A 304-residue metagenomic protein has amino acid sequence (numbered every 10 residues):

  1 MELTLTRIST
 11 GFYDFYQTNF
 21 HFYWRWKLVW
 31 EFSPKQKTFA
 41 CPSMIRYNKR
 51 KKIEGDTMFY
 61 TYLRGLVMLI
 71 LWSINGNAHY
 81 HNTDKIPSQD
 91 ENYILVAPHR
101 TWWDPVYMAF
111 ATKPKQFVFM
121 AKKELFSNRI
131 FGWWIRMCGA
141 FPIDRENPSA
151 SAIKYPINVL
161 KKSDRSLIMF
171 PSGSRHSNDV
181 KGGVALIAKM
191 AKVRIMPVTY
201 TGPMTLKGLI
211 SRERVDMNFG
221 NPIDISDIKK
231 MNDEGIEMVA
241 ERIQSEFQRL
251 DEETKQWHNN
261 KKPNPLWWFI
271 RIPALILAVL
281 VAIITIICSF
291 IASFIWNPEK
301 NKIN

Functional and structural regions predicted by a protein language model:
E2, D14, V29-E31, A40: Acidic, Ala/Val/Gly-enriched low-complexity intrinsically disordered segments
L5, T18-F20, K35: Ser/Thr/Pro/Gly-rich low-complexity, intrinsically disordered segments
F15, K49-M58, S151-N304: Non-catalytic C-terminal accessory region of glycerolipid acyltransferases and related lyso-lipid remodeling enzymes
Y16-N19, W24-W26, F39-I94, D104-V106 (+3 more regions): Membrane-anchoring hydrophobic helices of lipid-metabolizing enzymes
F59-Y60, P87-N147, Y155: Catalytic core of membrane glycerolipid acyltransferases/transacylases, capturing the structured, soluble-facing
L71, T112, W134-I135, L160 (+1 more regions): A generic structural signal for well-ordered alpha-helical segments
G76, E146-A150, S177: A conditional alpha-helix N-cap/helix-loop micro-motif detector
